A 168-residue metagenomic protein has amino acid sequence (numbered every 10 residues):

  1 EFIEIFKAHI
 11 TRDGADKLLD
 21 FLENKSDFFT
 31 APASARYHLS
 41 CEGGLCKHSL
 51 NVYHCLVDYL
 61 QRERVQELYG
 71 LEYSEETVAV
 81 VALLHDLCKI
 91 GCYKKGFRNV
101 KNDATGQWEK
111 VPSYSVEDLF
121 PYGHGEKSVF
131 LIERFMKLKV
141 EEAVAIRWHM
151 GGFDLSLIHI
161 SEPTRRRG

Functional and structural regions predicted by a protein language model:
E1-N102, Q107-W108: Acidic/His-rich, divalent-metal-binding segments that scaffold phosphate/diphosphate chemistry
D27-F28, L138, G152, R166: A general structural signal for well-ordered secondary-structure junctions
R36-L39, S115, E133: A general structural-boundary detector
S49, Y53-L56, T77-V78, L119-S156: Histidine- and acidic-residue-rich, metal-dependent catalytic cores
L60-R64, M136, D154, G168: Secondary-structure transition/hinge residues
K101-L131: Divalent-cation-assisted or electrostatically stabilized phosphate/pyrophosphate-binding catalytic cores
I158-G168: Single conserved hydrophobic/aromatic residue that forms the stacking wall/gate of nucleotide- or nucleobase-binding
